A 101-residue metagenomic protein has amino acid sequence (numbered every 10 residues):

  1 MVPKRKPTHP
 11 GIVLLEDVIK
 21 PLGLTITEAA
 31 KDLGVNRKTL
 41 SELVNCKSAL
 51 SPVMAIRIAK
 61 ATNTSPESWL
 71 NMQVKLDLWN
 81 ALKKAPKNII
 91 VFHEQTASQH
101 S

Functional and structural regions predicted by a protein language model:
M1-L24, N71: A short, Lys/Arg-rich alpha-helix, primarily the initiator
G23-E42: Short alpha-helical DNA-recognition segment
V53-M72: DNA major-groove recognition helix of helix-turn-helix/homeodomain DNA-binding modules
S68-S101: Short, charged recognition helix plus adjacent turn of helix-turn-helix-like nucleic-acid-binding domains
